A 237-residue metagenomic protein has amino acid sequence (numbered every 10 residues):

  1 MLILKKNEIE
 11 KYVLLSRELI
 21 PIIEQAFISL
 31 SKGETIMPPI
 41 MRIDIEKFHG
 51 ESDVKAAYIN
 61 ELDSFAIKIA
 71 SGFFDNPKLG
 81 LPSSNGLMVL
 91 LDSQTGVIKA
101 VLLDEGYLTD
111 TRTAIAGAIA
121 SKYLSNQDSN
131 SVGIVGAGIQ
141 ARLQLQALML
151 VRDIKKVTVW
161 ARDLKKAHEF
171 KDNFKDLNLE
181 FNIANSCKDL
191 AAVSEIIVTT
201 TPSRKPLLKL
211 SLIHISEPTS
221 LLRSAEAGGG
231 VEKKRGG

Functional and structural regions predicted by a protein language model:
M1-D110, A116, S125: N-terminal ligand-binding/catalytic initiation module
G117, D128-M149, A161-R162, K166: Glycine-rich adenosine-cofactor-binding loop
V151-F174: NAD(P)-binding Rossmann-fold cofactor-contacting core
L179-S194, S211: Short acidic low-complexity segments
T201-S203: Short glycine-/small-residue-rich Rossmann-like dinucleotide-binding loops
K205-L207: Short glycine-rich, flexible loops that bind phosphorylated cofactors or substrates
L210-A227: Residue-level detector of conserved catalytic or cofactor/ligand-binding positions in enzyme active sites
